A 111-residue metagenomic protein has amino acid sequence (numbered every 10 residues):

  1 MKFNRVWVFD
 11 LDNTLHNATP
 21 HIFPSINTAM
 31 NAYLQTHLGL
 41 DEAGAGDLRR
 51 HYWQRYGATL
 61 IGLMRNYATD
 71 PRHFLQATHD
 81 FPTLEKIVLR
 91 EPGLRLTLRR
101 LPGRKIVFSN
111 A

Functional and structural regions predicted by a protein language model:
K2-F9, T14-P92, R100-G103: N-terminal helical cap/lid subdomain that shapes the substrate entry/recognition surface in HAD-like hydrolases
R95-A111: Substrate-recognition/cap helix-loop segment adjacent to the acidic, metal-dependent catalytic center of Asp-based
